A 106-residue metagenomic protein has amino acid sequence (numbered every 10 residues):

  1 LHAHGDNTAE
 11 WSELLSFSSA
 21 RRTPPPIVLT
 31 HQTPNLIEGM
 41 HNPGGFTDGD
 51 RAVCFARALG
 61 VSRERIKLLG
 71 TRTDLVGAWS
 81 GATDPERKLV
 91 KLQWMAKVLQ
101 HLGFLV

Functional and structural regions predicted by a protein language model:
L1-V61: Acidic/Gly/His-enriched mid-domain segments of enzyme catalytic cores or analogous surface patches that mediate
A58, R63-V106: C-terminal functional extensions of proteins
